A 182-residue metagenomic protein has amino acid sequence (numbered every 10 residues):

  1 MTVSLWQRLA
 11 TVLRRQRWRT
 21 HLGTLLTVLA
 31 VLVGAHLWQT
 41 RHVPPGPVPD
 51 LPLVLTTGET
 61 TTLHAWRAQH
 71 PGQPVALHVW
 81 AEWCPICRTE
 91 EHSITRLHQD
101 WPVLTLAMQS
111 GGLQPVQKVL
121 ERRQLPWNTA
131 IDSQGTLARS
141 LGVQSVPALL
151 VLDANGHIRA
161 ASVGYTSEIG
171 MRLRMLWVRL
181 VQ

Functional and structural regions predicted by a protein language model:
M1-T57, R174, Q182: N-terminal targeting signals for export/organelle localization
P52-V75: A short beta-strand-turn-helix
G72-V75, V79-W83, S145: Short pre-active-site segment immediately N-terminal to redox-active cysteine/selenocysteine motifs in thiol-based
A76-L77, V103, L149: Hydrophobic beta-strand anchors of alpha/beta hydrolase catalytic cores
E82-T89, A148: C-type cytochrome heme c attachment motif
R88-R123, S133-R139: Structural microenvironment flanking redox-active thiols in thiol-disulfide oxidoreductases
E121-L125, S133-L180: Thiol/disulfide oxidoreductase modules built on the thioredoxin-like
